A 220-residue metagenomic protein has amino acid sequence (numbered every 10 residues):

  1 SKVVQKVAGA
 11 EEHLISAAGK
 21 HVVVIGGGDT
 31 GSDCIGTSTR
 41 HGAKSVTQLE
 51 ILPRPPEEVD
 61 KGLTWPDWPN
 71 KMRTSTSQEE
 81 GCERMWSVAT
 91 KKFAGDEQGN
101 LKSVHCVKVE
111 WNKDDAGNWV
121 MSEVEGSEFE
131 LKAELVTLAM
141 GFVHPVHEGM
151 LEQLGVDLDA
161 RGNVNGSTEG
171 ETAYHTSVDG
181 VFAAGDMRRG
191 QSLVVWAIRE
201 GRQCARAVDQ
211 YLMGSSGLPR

Functional and structural regions predicted by a protein language model:
S1-G19, N112-Q191: FAD-site-proximal beta/loop scaffold in flavoenzymes
A17-G28: Beta1/beta-strand and adjacent pyrophosphate-binding region of the FAD-binding site in flavoprotein oxidoreductases
G27, E50-R54, G95, D186: Cofactor-binding loop segments of dinucleotide-utilizing enzymes, especially the Rossmann-like FAD- and NAD(P)+-binding
G31-G36, H41, V178, A184-P219: A conserved FAD-binding loop/helix module that cradles the flavin
I35-K92, S216-R220: Rossmann-like dinucleotide-binding cores of NAD(P)H-dependent redox enzymes
S87-N100, K108-K113: A conserved short coil-to-beta-strand element within the FAD-binding core of flavoproteins
E97-H105, K132-L138: Acidic, glycine-rich loop-and-strand cores that form catalytic or ligand-binding grooves in diverse globular domains
